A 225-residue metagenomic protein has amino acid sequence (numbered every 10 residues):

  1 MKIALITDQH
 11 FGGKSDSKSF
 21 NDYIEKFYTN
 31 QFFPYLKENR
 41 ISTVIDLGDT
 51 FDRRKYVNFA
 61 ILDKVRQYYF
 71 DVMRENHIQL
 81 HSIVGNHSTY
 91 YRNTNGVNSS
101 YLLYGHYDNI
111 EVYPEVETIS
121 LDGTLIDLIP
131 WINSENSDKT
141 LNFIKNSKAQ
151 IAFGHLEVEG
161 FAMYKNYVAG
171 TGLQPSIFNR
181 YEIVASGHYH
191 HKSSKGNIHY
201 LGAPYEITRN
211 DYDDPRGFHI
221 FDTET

Functional and structural regions predicted by a protein language model:
M1-K64, T140-A149: N-terminal active-site segment of His-dependent metallophosphoesterases
I3-L5, I45, L128, I151-H155 (+1 more regions): Structural motif
D8, G48-D49, G85-N86, H155 (+2 more regions): Active-site glycine-centered loops adjacent to acidic/histidine catalytic or metal-binding residues that shape
Q9-F11, F153-E157, E182-K192: Histidine-centered catalytic micro-motifs
S15-S17, G48-Y69, V84-H106, S193-N197: Metal-dependent catalytic neighborhoods of phosphoester/phosphodiester hydrolases
E75-L80, R180-E182: A short helix->loop->beta-strand "cap" motif at the edges of active sites that frequently abuts
H81-S176, L201-P204, I220: Conserved catalytic scaffold of divalent metal-dependent phosphoesterases
Y164-E224: Conserved beta-sheet core of the metallophosphoesterase superfamily
